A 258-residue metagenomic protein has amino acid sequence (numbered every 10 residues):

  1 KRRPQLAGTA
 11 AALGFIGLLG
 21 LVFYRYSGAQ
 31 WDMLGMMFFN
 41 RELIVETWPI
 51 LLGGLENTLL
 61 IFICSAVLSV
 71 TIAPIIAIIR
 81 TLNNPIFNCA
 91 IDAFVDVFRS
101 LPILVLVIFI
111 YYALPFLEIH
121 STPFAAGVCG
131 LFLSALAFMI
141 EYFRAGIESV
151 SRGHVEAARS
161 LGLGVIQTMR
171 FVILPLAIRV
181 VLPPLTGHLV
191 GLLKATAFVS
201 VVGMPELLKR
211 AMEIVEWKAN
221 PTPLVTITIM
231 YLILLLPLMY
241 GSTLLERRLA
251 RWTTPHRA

Functional and structural regions predicted by a protein language model:
K1-A258: Transmembrane alpha-helices and adjacent helix-loop boundaries
